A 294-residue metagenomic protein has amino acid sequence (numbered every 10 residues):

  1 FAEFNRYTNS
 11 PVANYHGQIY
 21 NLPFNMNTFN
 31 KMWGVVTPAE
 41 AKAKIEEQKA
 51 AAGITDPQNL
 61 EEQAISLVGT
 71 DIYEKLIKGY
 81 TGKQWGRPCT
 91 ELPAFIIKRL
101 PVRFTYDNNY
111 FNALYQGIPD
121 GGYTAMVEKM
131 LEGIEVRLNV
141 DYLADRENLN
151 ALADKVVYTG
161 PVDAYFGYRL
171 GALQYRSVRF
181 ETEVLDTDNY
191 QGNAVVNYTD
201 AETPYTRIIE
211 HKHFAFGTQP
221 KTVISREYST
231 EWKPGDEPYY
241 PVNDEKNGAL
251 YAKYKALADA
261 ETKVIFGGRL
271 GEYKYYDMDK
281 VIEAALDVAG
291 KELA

Functional and structural regions predicted by a protein language model:
F1-H16, I72-K75: A short alpha-helix-loop-beta-strand transition element characteristic of N-terminal alpha/beta dinucleotide-binding
N5, E135-N139, I265: General small-molecule cofactor/ligand-binding pocket signal
V12-Y15, N21-L22, Y73, Q84-C89 (+5 more regions): Short catalytic/ligand-binding loop motif for oxyanion handling, primarily in non-cytosolic enzymes, centered on
Y15-G17, P23-F24, E210-K212, R226-T230 (+1 more regions): Pocket-edge structural micro-motifs
Q18, P23-K155, T159, D163-F166: Active-site/ligand-binding neighborhood in enzyme catalytic cores
V140-L257: Mid-domain catalytic core of redox enzymes that form a hydrophobic substrate pocket/lid adjacent to a catalytic redox
E237-A294: C-terminal catalytic lobe of FAD-dependent flavoproteins
